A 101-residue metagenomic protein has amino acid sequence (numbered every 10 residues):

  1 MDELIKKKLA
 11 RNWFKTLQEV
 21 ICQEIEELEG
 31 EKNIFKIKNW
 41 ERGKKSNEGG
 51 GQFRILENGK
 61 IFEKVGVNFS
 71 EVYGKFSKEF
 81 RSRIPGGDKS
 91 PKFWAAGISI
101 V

Functional and structural regions predicted by a protein language model:
D2, K7-D88: Gly/Pro-rich turn-and-neighbor structural signature
P85-V101: Acidic/His-rich structured neighborhood in mature extracellular/periplasmic domains
